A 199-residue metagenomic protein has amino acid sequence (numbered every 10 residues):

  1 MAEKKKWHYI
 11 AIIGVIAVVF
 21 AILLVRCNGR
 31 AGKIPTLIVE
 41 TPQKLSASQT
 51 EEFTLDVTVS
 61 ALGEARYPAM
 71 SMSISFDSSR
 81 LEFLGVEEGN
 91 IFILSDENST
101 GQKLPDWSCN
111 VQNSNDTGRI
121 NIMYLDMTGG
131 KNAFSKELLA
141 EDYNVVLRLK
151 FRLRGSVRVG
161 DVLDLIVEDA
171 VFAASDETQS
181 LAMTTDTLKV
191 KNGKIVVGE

Functional and structural regions predicted by a protein language model:
A2-E199: Acidic, low-complexity intrinsically disordered segments
